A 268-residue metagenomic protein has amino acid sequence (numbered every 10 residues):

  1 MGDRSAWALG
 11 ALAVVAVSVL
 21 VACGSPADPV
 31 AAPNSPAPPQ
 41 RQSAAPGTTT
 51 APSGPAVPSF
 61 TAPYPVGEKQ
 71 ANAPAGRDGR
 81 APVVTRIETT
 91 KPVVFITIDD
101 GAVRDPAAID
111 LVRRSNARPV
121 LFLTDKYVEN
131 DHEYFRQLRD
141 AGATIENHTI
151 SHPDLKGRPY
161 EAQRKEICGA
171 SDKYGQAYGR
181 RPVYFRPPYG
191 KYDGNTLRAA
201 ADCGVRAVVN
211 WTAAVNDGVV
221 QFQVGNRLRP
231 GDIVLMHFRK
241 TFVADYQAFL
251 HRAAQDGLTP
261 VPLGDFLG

Functional and structural regions predicted by a protein language model:
M1-V21: Sec-dependent bacterial lipoprotein signal peptides
L9-A11, A22-E88: N-terminal low-complexity, Pro/Thr-rich disordered segments that flank secretion/membrane-targeting signals
P26, R113, A117-R118, T144 (+3 more regions): CE4/NodB-like, metal-dependent polysaccharide N-deacetylase domain that modifies extracellular/periplasmic N-acetylated
V57-D154, K173: Active-site beta->alpha N-cap acidic-glycine motif
V94-I98, P119-L123, T144-N147, V183-R186 (+3 more regions): Structural recognition of the beta-strand scaffold that forms the well-ordered cores of secreted hydrolase catalytic
G101-R104, L123-D131, D154-Y160, Y189-Y192 (+2 more regions): Acidic-and-aromatic substrate-binding clefts and catalytic sites of carbohydrate-active enzymes
R181, K191-R227, P260-L267: His/Asp/Glu-enriched short active-site or ligand-binding loop at hydrolase and phosphoryl-transfer sites
Q223-V224, L228-P230, V234-A244, A248-G268: Extracellularly exposed regions in secreted/surface proteins, prominently low-complexity, repeat-rich
